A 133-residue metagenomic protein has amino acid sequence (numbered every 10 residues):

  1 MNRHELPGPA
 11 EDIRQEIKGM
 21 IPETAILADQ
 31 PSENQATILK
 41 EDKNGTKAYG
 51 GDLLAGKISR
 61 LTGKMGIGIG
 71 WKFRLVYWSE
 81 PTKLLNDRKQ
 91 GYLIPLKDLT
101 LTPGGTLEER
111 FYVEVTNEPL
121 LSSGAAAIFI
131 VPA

Functional and structural regions predicted by a protein language model:
M1-G68: Non-heme Fe(II)/2-oxoglutarate
R60-A126: Catalytic core of non-heme Fe(II) oxygenases with the double-stranded beta-helix
P132-A133: Double-stranded beta-helix
